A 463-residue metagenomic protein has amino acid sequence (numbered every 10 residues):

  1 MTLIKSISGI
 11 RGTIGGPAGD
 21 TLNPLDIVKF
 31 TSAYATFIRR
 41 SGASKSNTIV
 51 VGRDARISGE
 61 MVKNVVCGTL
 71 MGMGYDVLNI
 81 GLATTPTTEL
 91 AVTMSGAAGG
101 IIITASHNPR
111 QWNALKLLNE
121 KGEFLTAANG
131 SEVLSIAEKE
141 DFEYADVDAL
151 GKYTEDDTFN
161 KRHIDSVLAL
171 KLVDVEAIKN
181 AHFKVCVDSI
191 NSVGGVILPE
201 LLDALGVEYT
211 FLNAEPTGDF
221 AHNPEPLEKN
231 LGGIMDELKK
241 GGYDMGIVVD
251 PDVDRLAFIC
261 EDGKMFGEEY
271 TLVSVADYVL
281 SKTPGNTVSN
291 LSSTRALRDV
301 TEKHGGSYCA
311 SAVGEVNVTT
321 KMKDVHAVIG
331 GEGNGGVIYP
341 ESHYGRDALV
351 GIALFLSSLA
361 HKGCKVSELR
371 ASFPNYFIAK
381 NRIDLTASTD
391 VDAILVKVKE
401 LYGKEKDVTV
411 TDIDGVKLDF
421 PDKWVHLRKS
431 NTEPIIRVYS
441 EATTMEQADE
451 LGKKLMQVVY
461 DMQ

Functional and structural regions predicted by a protein language model:
M1-G68, G72-M73, K152-V185: An N-terminal, well-structured beta->alpha segment
T13, N113-K239: Gly/Ser/Thr-enriched, mixed-charge loops and adjacent short helices that form phosphate/oxyanion-binding elements
T36, T48-W112, E200-I259: N-terminal small/polar loop signature for handling phosphorylated ligands or for N-terminal nucleophile
G52-R53, V187-S189, C260, E341 (+1 more regions): Short glycine-centered, acidic/aromatic-flanked micro-motifs in structured strand/loop junctions that mark active-site
M71, E132-D165, C260-G333, V337-I338: Proline/glycine-rich low-complexity loops and linkers
L117-E120, A257-E261, I338-P340: Short beta-strand-to-turn element immediately C-terminal to the catalytic PLP-Schiff-base lysine in fold type I
M245, T283-Q463: Phosphate-binding and adjacent anionic-ligand microenvironments
